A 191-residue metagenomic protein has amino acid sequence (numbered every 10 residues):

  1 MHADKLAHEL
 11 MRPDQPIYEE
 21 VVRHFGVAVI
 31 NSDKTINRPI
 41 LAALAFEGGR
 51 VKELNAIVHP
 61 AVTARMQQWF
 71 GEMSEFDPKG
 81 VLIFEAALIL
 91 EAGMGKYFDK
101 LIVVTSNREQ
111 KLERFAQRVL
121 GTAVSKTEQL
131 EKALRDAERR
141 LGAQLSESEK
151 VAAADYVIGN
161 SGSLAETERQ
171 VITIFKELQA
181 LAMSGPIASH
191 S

Functional and structural regions predicted by a protein language model:
M1, I102, Y156-I158: Hydrophobic/aromatic beta-strand patches that form the interior of the parallel beta-sheet core in alpha/beta enzyme
M1-R12, V27, Q117, T122-S125 (+2 more regions): N-terminal polybasic phosphate/anion-binding patch
D4, L54, I83, I158 (+1 more regions): Residue-level signal for inorganic ion chemistry
K5-A7, S106-Q110, L164: Short, acidic/turn-prone active-site loops that include or flank metal/cofactor- and phosphate-binding residues
K5-V81: ATP-dependent small-molecule kinase phosphotransfer cores that center on conserved nucleotide phosphate-binding segments
Y18-V22, R108-A116, L134, E138: An amphipathic alpha-helix signature
A64-R118: ATP-dependent NMP and nucleoside kinases share a basic, alpha-helical "lid"
R65-Q67, G95-Y97, R108, G121-S184 (+1 more regions): Small-molecule kinase domains that catalyze NTP-dependent phosphoryl transfer to phosphate-bearing small molecules
